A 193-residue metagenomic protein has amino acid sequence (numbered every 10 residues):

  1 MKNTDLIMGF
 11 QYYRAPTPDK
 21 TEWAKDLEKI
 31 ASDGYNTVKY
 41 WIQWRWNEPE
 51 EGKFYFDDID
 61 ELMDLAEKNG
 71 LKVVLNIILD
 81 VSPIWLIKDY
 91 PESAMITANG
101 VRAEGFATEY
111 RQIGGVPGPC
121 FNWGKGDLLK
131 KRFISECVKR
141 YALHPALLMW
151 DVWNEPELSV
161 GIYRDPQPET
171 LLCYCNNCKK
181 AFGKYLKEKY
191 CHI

Functional and structural regions predicted by a protein language model:
M1-E22, E28-N36: An acidic-aromatic substrate-binding cleft motif
K2-T4, K20, N36-Y40, E109-G114 (+1 more regions): Short amphipathic alpha-helical segments, especially helix-boundary/capping motifs
N3-T4, W46, Y163: N-terminal hydrophobic or amphipathic segments with adjacent small-residue motifs that include Sec signal peptides
D5-G9, T37, K72-V74, A146-D151: Structural preference for beta-strand elements that scaffold enzyme active sites
M8-D19, W41-D57, Y110-K131, Y185: The substrate-binding groove and active-site-proximal loops of carbohydrate-active enzymes, especially glycoside
Y13-A15, Q43, I78-S82, V152-E155: Active-site beta-loop-alpha junctions enriched in small/polar residues
W23-F106, I134-K139: Aromatic-lined substrate-binding rim segments of carbohydrate-active enzymes
K68-G70, P83-I193: Active-site region of glycoside hydrolase catalytic domains
